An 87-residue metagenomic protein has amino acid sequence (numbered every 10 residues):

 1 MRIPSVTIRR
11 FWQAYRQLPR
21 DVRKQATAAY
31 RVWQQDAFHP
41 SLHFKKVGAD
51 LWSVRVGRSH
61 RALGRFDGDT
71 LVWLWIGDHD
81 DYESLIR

Functional and structural regions predicted by a protein language model:
M1-A28: Arg/Lys-rich, positively charged N-terminal/basic patches that mediate binding to nucleic acids
M1-V6, K24, W52, V56-R87: Enriched for short, Lys/Arg-rich terminal
W12, Y30, W73-W75: Tryptophan-centric aromatic hotspots in well-structured domains and transmembrane helices
Q13, A37-L42, G77-D80: Residue-level signal for pocket-adjacent positions within structured domains
Y30-R55: A short, surface-exposed loop/turn module that caps and links secondary-structure elements
